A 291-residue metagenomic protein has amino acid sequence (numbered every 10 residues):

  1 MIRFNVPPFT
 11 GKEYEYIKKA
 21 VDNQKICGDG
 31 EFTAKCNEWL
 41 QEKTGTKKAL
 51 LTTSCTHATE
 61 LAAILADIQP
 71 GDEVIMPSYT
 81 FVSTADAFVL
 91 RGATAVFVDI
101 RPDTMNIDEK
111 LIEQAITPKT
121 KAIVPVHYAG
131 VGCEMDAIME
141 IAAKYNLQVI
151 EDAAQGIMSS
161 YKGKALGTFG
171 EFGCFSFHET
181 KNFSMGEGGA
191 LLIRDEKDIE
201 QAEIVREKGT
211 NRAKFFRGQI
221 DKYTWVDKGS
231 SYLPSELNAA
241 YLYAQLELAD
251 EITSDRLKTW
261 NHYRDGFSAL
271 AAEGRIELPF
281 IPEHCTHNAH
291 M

Functional and structural regions predicted by a protein language model:
M1-I26, T224-V226: N-terminal "arm"/small-domain region of PLP-dependent enzymes with the aminotransferase-like
Y14, N37, T56, S78 (+2 more regions): Short amphipathic alpha-helical/adjacent loop interface patches that line ligand and macromolecule-binding sites
I26-E73, A87-R91, F97-D99, K164: Phosphate-binding glycine-rich loop
T33-E38, K43-A49, K110, Q114 (+6 more regions): PLP-dependent aminotransferase class I/II
L50, I75, V96, Q148-I150 (+2 more regions): Structural detector of well-ordered beta-strand residues that form the stable sheet scaffold of enzyme domains
I64-A153, S160: PLP-dependent aminotransferase-like
E151-M185, K214-F216, D221-V226, E277: Conserved active-site segment immediately N-terminal to the catalytic lysine that forms the internal aldimine
F175-S176, G189-D195, Y243: Short beta-strand-to-turn element immediately C-terminal to the catalytic PLP-Schiff-base lysine in fold type I
